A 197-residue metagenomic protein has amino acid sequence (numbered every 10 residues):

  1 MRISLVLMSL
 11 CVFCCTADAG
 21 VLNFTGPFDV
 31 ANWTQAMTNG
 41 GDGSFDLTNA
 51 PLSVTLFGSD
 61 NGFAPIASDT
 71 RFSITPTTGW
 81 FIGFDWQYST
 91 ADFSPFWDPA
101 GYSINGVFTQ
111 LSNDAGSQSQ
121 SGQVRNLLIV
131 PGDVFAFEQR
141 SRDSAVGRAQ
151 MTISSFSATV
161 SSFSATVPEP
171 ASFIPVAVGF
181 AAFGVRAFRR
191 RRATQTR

Functional and structural regions predicted by a protein language model:
M1-I3, E169: Positively charged n-region of N-terminal signal peptides that target proteins for export
I3, A187-R191: Hydrophobic alpha-helical segments, especially transmembrane helices and their immediate juxtamembrane helical caps
V6-F13: Bacterial N-terminal signal peptides
C15-A19: Sec/Tat signal peptide C-region and signal peptidase I cleavage site
G20-T166: Mature extracellular "passenger" or substrate-interacting domains of secreted, surface-exposed proteins
E169-F188: A short, hydrophobic C-terminal helix/tail in secreted or cell-surface proteins
A193-R197: Cytoplasmic C-terminal tails of single-pass
